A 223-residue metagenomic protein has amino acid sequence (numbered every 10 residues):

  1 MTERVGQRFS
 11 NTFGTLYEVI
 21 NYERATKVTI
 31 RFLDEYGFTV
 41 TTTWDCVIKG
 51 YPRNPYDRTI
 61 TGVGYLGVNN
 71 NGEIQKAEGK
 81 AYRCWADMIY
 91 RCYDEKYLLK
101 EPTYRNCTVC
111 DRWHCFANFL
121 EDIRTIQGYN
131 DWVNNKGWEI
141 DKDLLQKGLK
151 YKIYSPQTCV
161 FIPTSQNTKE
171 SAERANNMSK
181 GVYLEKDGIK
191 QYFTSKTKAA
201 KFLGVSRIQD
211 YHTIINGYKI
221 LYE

Functional and structural regions predicted by a protein language model:
M1-T41, N54-W85, N106-V109, K219-E223: Short helix-coil boundary/hinge micro-motifs
T12, M178-F193: Short, amphipathic alpha-helical "recognition" segments used to contact nucleic acids or chromatin
D34-Y36, S165, G188: Solvent-exposed strand-loop boundary residues in beta-sheet-rich modules
V68-D94, L99-E185: Short, cationic Gly/His-enriched loop motifs
S155, I208-E223: Short, mixed-charge low-complexity intrinsically disordered segments
K196: Helix-turn-helix DNA-binding elements, focusing on the entry/boundary residues of the two helices that contact DNA
A199-A200: Short alpha-helical "recognition helix" segments of helix-turn-helix
